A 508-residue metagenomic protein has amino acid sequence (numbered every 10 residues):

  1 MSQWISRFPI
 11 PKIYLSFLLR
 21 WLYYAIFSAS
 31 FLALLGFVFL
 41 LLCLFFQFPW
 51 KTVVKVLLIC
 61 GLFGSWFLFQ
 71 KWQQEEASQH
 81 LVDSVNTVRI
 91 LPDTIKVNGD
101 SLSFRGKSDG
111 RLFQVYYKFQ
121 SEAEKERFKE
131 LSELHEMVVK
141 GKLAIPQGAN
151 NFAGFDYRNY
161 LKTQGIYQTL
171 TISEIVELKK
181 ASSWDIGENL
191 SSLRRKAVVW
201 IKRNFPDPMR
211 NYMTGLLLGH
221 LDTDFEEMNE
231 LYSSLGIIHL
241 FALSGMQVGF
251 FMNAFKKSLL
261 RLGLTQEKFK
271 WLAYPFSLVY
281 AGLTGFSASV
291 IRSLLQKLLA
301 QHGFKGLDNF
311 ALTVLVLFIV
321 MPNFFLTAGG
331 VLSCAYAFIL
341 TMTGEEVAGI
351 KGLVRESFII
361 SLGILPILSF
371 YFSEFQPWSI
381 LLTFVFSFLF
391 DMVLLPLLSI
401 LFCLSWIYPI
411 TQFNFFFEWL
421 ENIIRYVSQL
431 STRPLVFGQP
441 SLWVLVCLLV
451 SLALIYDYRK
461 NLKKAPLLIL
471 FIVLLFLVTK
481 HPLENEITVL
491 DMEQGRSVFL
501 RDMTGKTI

Functional and structural regions predicted by a protein language model:
M1-F17, M228, L368, F372 (+1 more regions): Membrane-anchoring/interfacial helices and their immediately flanking loops in integral membrane proteins
S2-D83, L299: Helix-loop-helix transmembrane hairpins and adjacent membrane-interface loops of multi-pass inner-membrane proteins
S2-I5, L62-H239: Membrane-interface helix/helix-cap signal primarily in integral membrane proteins
R7-Q47, I400, Y408-Y456: Membrane-embedded alpha-helical segments of integral membrane proteins
S30-C60, L170, F225-L382, P440-P482: Hydrophobic alpha-helical transmembrane segments in multi-pass membrane proteins
G141, L216, S244, G285 (+6 more regions): Divalent metal-coordination and catalytic microenvironments
I186-F205, Y212, H220, M228 (+10 more regions): Hydrophobic alpha-helical segments of integral membrane proteins, encompassing both true transmembrane helices
M209, P482-I508: Conserved beta-strand hairpin/beta-sheet module of binuclear metal-dependent hydrolase folds, prominently
